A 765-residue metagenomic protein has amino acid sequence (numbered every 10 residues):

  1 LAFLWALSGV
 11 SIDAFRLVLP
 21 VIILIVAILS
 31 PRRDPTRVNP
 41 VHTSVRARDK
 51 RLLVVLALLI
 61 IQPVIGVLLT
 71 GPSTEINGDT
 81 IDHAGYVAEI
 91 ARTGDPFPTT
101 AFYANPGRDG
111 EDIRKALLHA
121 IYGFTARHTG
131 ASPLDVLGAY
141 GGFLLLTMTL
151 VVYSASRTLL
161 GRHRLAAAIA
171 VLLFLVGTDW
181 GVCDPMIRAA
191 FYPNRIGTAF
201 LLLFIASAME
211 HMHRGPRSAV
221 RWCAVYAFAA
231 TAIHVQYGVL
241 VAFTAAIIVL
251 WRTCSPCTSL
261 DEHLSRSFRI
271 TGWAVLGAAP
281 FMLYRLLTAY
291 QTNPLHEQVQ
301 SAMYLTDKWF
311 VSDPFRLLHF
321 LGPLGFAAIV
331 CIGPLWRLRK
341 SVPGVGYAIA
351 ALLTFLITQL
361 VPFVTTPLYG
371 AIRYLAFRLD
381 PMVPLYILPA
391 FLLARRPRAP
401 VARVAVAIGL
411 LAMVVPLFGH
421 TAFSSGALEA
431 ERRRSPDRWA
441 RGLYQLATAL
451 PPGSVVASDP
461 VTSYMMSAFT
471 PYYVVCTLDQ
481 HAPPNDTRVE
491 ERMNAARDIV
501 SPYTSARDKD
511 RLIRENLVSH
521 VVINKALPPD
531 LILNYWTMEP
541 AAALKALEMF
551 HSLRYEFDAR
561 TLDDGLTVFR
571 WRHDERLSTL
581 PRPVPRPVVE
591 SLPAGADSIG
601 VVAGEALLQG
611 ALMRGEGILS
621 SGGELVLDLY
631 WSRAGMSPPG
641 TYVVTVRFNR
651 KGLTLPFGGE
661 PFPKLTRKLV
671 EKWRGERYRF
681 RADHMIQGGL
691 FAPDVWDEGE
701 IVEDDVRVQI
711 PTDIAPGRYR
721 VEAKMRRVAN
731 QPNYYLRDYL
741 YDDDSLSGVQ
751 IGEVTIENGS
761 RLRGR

Functional and structural regions predicted by a protein language model:
L1-T43: Membrane-embedded, hydrophobic transmembrane alpha-helices
L52, L58-F200, S207, S425-R433: Active-site lumenal/periplasmic loops and adjacent helix-entry segments of GT-C-fold, multi-pass membrane
L52-L56, R269-A278, A394-T421: Signature aromatic-anchored transmembrane alpha helix within multi-pass, membrane-resident enzymes that catalyze glycan
E75-D82, Y103, R188, Y192 (+2 more regions): Transmembrane catalytic cores of multi-pass membrane glycosyltransferases and polysaccharide-assembly enzymes
L201-R221: Membrane-interface transmembrane helices that cradle and orient dolichyl/undecaprenyl
S207, A219-V235: Membrane-interface alpha helices of multi-pass inner-membrane proteins
V235, V415-R586: Extracytoplasmic
E548, T579-R765: Extracellular/lumen-exposed scaffold segments
